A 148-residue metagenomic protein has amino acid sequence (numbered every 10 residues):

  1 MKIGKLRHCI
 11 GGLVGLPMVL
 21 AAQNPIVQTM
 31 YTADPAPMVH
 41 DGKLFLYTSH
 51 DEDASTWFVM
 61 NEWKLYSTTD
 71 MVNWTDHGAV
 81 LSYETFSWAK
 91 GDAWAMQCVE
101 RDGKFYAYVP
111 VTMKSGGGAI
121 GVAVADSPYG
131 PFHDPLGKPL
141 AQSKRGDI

Functional and structural regions predicted by a protein language model:
M1-L13: Bacterial N-terminal signal peptides that target proteins for export
C9, V19-L20: Cleavable N-terminal signal peptides
G12-G15, V124: Short, basic/low-complexity N-terminal boundary segments at the transition from targeting/disordered tails
L20-I148: Carbohydrate-active catalytic/glycan-binding domains of CAZyme proteins, especially the secreted or lumenal ectodomains
